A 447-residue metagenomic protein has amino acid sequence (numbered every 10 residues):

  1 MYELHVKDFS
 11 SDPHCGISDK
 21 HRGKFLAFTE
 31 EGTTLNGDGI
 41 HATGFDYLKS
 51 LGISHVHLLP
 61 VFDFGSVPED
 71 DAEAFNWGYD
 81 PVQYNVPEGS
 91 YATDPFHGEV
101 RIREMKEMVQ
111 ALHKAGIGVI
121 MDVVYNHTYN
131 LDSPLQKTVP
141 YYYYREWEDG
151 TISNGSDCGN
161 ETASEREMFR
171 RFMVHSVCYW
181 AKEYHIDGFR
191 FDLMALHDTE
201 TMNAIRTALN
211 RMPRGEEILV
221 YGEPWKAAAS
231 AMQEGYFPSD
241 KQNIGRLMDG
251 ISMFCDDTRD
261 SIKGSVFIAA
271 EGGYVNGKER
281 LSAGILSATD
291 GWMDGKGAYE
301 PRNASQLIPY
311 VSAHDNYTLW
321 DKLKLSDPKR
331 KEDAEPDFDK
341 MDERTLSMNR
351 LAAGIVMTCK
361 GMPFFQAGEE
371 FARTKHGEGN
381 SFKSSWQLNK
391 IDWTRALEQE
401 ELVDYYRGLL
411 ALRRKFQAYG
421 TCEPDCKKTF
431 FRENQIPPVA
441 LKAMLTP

Functional and structural regions predicted by a protein language model:
Y2, V56-L58, V119-M121, F189 (+3 more regions): Hydrophobic faces of well-ordered beta-strands that scaffold small-molecule active sites in alpha/beta enzyme cores
H5-S10, G52, H57, F62 (+10 more regions): Short, flexible loop/turn elements at secondary-structure junctions
K7-Y184, R190-P213, I218-L219, S230-A231: Substrate-binding/active-site clefts of carbohydrate-active enzymes
H14-N36, K322-D342, W386-Q387: A solvent-exposed, charged loop/short amphipathic helix patch at secondary-structure junctions
G44, E104-M108, F169, M173-W180 (+5 more regions): Alpha-helical packing segments of well-folded alpha/beta enzyme cores
R206-M212, E216-A372, N380-F382, Q417-G420 (+3 more regions): Conserved alpha/beta catalytic core and glycan-binding cleft of carbohydrate-active enzymes
F382-I391: Acyl/amide activation-and-transfer machinery of modular secondary-metabolite enzymes
L397-T429: Catalytic cores of secreted or luminal carbohydrate-active enzymes
